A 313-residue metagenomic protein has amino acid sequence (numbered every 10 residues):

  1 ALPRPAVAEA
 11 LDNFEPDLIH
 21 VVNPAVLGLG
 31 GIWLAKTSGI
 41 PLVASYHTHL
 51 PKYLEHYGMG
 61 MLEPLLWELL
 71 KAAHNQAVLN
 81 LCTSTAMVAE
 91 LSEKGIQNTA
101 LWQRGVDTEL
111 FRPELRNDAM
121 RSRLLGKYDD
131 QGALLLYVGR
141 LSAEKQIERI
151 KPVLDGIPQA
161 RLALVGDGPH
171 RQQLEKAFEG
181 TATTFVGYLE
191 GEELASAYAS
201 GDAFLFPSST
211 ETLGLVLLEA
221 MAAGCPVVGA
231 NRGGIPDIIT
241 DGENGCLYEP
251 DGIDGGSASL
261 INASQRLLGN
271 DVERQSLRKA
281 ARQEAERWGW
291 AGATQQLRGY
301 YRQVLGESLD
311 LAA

Functional and structural regions predicted by a protein language model:
L11, H74, Y188-L189, S196-G201: Short alpha-helical donor nucleotide-sugar binding micro-motif in glycosyltransferases
R112-Y128: A short helix/loop element that forms part of the nucleotide-sugar donor recognition site in Leloir-type
K127-I157: Conserved donor-binding/catalytic core segment of Leloir-type glycosyltransferases
Q172-E192: Nucleotide-activated donor-binding/catalytic signature segment of Leloir-type glycosyltransferases, i.e., the conserved
S209: Aromatic "clamp/platform" in nucleotide-sugar-dependent glycosyltransferases that forms part of the donor/acceptor
P226-G229, I239: Short hydrophobic beta-strand element within catalytic cores of glycosyltransferases and related nucleotide-activated
P236-Q265, V272-E273: Change "using UDP/GDP/dTDP sugars" to "using nucleotide sugars
E273-R287: A short, well-ordered alpha-helix in the C-terminal region of glycosyltransferases
